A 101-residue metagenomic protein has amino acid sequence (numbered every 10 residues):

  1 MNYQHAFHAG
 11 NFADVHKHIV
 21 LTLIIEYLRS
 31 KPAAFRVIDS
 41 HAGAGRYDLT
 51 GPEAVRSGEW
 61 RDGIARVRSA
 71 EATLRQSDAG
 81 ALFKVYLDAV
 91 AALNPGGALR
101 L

Functional and structural regions predicted by a protein language model:
M1-A34, D48-G63, S69-A70: Class I SAM-dependent methyltransferase Rossmann-like catalytic core, especially the SAM/SAH-binding loop
F35, A44-L101: Class I S-adenosyl-L-methionine-dependent methyltransferase module
I38-S40: Conserved beta-strand/loop positions that form the S-adenosyl-L-methionine
